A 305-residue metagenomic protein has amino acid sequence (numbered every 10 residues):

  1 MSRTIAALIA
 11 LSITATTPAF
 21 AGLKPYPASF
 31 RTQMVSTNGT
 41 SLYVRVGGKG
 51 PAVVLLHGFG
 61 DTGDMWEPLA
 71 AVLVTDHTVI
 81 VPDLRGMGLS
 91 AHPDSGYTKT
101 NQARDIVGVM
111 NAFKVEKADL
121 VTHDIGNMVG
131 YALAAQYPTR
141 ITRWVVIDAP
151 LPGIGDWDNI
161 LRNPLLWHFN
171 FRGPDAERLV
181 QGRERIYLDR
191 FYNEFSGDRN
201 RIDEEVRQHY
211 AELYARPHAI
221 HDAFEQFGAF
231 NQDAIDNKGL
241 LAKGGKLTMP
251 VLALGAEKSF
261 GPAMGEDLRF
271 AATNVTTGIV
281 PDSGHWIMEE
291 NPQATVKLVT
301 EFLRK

Functional and structural regions predicted by a protein language model:
M1-T4: Positively charged n-region of N-terminal signal peptides that target proteins for export
A6-T16: Bacterial N-terminal signal peptides
T17-A21: Sec/Tat signal peptide C-region and signal peptidase I cleavage site
G22-F30, T40-L42, A52, M87-V121 (+4 more regions): Flexible "cap/lid" subdomain of the alpha/beta-hydrolase fold that forms the substrate-access gate
V46-L89: Conserved HGGG/HGGXW glycine-rich cap/lid loop of the alpha/beta-hydrolase fold
S283-P292, V296: Catalytic histidine-centered segment of alpha/beta-hydrolase-like enzymes
